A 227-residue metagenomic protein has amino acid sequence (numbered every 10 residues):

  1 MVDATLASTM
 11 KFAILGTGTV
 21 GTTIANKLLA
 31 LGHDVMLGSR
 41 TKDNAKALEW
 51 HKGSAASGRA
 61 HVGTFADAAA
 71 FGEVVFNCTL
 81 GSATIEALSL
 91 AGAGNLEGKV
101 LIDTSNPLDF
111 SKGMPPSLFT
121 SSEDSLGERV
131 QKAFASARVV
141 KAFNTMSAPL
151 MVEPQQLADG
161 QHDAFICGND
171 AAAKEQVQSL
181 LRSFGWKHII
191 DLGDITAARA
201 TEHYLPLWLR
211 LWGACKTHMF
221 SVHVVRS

Functional and structural regions predicted by a protein language model:
V2-H51: NAD(P)+-binding Rossmann beta1-loop-alpha1 motif at the extreme N-terminus of oxidoreductases
T23, K27, A133, L180: Rossmann-fold NAD(P)-dependent oxidoreductase module
S54-H61, A135-R138, K187: A short helix-to-beta-strand connector/capping loop
A55-I102, N106-M114: Rossmann-like NAD(P)-binding element
L80-A83, M146-S147, D170-A171: Short beta->alpha connector loops
E97, S105-Q156: Rossmann-fold NAD(P)-binding glycine/threonine-rich loop
L150, Q161-S227: Active-site-lining helix/loop region of Rossmann-like oxidoreductase modules
